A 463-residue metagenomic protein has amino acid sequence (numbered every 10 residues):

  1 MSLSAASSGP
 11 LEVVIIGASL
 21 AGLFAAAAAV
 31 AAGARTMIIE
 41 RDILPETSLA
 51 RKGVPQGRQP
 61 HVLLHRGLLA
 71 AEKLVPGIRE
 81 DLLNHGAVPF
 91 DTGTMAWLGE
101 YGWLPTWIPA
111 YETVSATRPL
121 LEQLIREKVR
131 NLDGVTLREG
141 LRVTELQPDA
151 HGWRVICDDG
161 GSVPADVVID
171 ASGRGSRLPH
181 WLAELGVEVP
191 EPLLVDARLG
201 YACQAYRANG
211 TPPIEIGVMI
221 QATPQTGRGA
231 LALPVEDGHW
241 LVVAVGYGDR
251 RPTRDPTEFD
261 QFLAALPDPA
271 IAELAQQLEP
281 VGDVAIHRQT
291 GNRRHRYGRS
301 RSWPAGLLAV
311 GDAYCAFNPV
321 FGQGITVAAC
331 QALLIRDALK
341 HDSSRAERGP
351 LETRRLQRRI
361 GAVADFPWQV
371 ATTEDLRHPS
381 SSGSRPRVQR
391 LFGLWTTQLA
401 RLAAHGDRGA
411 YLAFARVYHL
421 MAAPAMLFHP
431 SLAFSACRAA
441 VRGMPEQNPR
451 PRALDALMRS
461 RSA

Functional and structural regions predicted by a protein language model:
M1-P10: A short, basic/flexible loop-to-alpha-helix module at the beginning of a structural domain
G9-E40: N-terminal Rossmann-like FAD-binding beta1-loop-alpha1 element of flavoenzymes
A28, T47-A96: N-terminal FAD cofactor-binding segment of flavoenzymes
V62-L63, I108-E127, R177, T253-R254: Short beta-strand to alpha-helix junction loop
G99-R118, A244-Y247: Helix-loop-beta segment of a Rossmann-like dinucleotide-binding subdomain
S115, R251-V363: FAD/FMN-dependent oxidoreductases across multiple families
N131-L266: Predominantly flavin-linked oxidoreductase catalytic cores and closely associated redox partners
R336-A463: C-terminal helical "tail/cap" subdomain of flavin- and related membrane-associated enzymes
